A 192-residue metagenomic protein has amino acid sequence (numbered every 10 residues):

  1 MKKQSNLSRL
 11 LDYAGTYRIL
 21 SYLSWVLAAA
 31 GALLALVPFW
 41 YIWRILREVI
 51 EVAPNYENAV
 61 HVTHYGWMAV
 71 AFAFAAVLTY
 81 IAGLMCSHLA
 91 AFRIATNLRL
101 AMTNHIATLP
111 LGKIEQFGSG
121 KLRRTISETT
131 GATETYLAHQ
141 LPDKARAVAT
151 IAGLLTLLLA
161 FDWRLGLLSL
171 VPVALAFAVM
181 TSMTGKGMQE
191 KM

Functional and structural regions predicted by a protein language model:
M1-A14, K186: Cytoplasmic juxtamembrane interface segments
K3, L34-W43, F72-S119, R123 (+5 more regions): Juxtamembrane helix-loop junctions of ABC transporter transmembrane domains
K3, Y22-L23, E57, I114-Q116 (+2 more regions): Short, hydrophobic secondary-structure boundary micro-motifs
N6, L10, Y17-Y22, V62 (+5 more regions): Primarily residues marking transmembrane-helix entry/exit sites
L7-L10, V49, L122: Hydrophobic alpha-helical segments of integral membrane proteins, encompassing both true transmembrane helices
L20-L33, P142-M192: Transmembrane helices of ABC transporter permease
S21-A82, L159-R164: Transmembrane helix-loop-helix hairpins at lipid-water interfaces of multipass membrane proteins, especially the type-1
W43-P54, A107, S127, A138 (+5 more regions): Regular secondary-structure segments
